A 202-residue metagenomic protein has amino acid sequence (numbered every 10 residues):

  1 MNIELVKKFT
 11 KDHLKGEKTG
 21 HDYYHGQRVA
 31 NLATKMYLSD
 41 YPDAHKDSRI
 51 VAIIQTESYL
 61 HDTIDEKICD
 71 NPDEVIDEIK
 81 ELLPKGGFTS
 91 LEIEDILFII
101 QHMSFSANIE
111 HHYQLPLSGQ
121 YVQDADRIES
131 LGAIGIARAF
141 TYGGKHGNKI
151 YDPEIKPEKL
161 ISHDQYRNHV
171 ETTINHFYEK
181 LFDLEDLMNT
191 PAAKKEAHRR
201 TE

Functional and structural regions predicted by a protein language model:
M1-K11: Short alpha-helical hairpin
L14-Y23, Q27, N31-K46, L60 (+1 more regions): Divalent metal-dependent phosphate-bond-processing catalytic cores, especially two-metal-ion Mg2+/Mn2+ enzymes that act
V29, D73-K85: An active-site-proximal "capping" alpha-helix that borders the catalytic cofactor pocket
D47-C69, V75, L97-S106: His-Asp-centered metal-binding catalytic motifs of divalent-metal-dependent phosphohydrolases/nucleases
T89-Q123: Hydrophobic, well-structured mid-protein blocks that either form specific transmembrane helices
